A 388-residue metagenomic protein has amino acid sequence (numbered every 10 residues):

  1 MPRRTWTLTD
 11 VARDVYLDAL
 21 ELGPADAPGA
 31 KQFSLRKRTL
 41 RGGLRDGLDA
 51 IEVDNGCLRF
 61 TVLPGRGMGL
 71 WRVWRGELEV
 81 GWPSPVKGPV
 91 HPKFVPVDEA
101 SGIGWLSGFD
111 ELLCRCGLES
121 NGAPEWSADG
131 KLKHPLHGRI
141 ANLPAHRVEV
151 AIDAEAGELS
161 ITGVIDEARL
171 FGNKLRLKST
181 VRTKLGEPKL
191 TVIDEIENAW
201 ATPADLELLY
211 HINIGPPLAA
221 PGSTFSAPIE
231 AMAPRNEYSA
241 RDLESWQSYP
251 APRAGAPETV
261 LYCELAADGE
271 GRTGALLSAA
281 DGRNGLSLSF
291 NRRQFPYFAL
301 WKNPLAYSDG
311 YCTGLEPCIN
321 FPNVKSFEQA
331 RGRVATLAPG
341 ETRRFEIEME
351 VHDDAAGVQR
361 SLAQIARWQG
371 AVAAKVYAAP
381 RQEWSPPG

Functional and structural regions predicted by a protein language model:
M1-T191, T202-D205, I214-P252, A266-G388: Surface-exposed acidic/polar loop and edge beta-strand patches at domain peripheries
G255-A256, V260-L265: Penicillin-binding protein/beta-lactamase superfamily catalytic region
